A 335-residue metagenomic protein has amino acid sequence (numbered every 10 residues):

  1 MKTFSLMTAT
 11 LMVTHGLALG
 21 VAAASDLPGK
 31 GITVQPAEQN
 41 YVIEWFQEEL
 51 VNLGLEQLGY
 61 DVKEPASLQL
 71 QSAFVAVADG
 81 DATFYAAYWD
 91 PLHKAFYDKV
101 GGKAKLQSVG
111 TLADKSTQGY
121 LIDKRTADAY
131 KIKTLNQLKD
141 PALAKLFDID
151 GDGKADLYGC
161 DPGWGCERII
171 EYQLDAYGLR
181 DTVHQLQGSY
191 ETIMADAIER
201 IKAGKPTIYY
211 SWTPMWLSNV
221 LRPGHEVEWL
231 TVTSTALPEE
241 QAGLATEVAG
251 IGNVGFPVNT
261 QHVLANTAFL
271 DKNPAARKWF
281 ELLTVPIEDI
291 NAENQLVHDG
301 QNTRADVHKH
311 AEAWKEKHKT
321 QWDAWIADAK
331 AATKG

Functional and structural regions predicted by a protein language model:
G29-I43, Y60-P65, K154-Y158, F280: Short, well-ordered beta-strand elements
Y41-V42, Y60-V75, Q185-D196, P214: Short helix-initiation/N-cap motifs at beta->coil->alpha
E48, L68-A104, D196, W216-R222: Pocket-flanking alpha-helical
V51-G59, K145-V183: Ligand-binding cleft/hinge of the Venus flytrap
K105-Y158: A conserved helix-loop-strand patch within extracytoplasmic ligand-binding domains of the periplasmic binding
Q118-D128, T260-K272, Q295-L296: A bilobed periplasmic-binding-protein/Venus flytrap-type ligand-binding module shared by bacterial periplasmic
A176-G178, L186-N291: Flexible, solvent-exposed loop/hinge segments that line or gate ligand/substrate-binding clefts
F256, F269-L270, R277-W279, L283-G335: C-terminal functional modules
